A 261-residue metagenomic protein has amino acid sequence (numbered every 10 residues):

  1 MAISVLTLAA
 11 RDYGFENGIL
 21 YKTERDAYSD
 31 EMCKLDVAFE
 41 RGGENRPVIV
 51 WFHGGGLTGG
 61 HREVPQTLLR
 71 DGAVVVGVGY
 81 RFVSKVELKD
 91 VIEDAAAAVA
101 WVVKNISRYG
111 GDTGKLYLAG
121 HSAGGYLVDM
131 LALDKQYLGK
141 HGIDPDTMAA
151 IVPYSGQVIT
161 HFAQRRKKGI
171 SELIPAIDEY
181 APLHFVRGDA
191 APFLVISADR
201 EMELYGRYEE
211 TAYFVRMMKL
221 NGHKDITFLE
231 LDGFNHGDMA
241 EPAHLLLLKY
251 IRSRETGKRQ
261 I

Functional and structural regions predicted by a protein language model:
A2-G43: N-terminal cap/lid segment of alpha/beta-hydrolase-fold proteins
I19, A100-R166, D178: Primarily recognizes the serine-hydrolase "nucleophile elbow" in alpha/beta-hydrolase and SGNH/GDSL folds
N45-G55: Short beta-strand element of the alpha/beta-hydrolase
G55, G79-V86, Q157, F234: Short beta-to-alpha linker loops that shape the active-site pocket of alpha/beta-hydrolase fold enzymes
H61-V78: Short amphipathic alpha-helix adjacent to the substrate-entry channel of hydrolases
G142-Q164, L173-R216, L220: The feature captures the conserved acid-bearing segment of alpha/beta-hydrolase catalytic domains
I196, A212, K219-I261: C-terminal catalytic histidine-bearing segment of alpha/beta-hydrolase fold enzymes
